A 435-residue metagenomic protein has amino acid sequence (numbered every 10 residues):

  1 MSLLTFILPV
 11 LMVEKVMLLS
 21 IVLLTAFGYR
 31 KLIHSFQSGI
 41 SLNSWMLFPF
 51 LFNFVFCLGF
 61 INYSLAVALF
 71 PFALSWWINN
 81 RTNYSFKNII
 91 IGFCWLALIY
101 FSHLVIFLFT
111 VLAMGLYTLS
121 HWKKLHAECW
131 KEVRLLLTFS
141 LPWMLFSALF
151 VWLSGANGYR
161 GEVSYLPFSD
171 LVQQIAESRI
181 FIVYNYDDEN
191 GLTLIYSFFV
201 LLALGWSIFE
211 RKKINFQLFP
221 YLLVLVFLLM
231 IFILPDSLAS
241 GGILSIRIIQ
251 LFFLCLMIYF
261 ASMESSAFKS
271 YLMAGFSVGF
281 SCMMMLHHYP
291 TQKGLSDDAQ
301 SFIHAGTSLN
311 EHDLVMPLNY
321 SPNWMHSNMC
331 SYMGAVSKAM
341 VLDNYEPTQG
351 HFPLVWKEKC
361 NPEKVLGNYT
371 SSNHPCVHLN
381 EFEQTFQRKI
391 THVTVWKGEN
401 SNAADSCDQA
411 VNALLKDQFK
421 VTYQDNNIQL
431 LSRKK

Functional and structural regions predicted by a protein language model:
K15-F36: Transmembrane-helix motifs of polytopic, lipid-linked glycan transferases
G28, F50-N53, L65-T82, N88-I91: Specific aromatic-rich, kink-prone transmembrane helix
S41, N79-A97, A127-W130: Short hydrophobic alpha-helices at membrane interfaces in multi-pass membrane enzymes
L58-A66: Short acidic/glycine- and proline-prone juxtamembrane loop motifs at membrane-interface regions of multi-pass membrane
W95-P220, F232-R247: Transmembrane catalytic cores of multi-pass membrane glycosyltransferases and polysaccharide-assembly enzymes
A239-S265: Hydrophobic/aromatic-rich transmembrane helices and adjacent perimembrane loops
I258, S262-H288: Signature aromatic-anchored transmembrane alpha helix within multi-pass, membrane-resident enzymes that catalyze glycan
L295, G306-A404, L431: Short periplasmic/luminal acceptor-recognition loop of GT-C membrane glycosyltransferases, typified by
